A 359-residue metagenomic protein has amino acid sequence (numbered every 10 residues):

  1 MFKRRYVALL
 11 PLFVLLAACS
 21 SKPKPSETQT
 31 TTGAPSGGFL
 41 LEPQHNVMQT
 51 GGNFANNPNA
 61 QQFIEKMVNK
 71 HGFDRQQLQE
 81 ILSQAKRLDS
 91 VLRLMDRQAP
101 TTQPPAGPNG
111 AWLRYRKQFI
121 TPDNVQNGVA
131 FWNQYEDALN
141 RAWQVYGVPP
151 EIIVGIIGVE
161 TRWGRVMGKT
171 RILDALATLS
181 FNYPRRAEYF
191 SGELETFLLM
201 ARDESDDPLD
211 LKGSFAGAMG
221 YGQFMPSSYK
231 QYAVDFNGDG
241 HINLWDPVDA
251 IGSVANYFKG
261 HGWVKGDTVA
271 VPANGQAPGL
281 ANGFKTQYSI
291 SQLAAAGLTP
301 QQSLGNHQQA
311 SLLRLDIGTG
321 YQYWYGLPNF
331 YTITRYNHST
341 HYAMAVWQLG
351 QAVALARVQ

Functional and structural regions predicted by a protein language model:
M1-A8: Bacterial N-terminal signal peptides that target proteins for export
L15-A18: C-terminal motif of bacterial Sec signal peptides marking the signal peptidase cleavage site
S20-P23: Bacterial signal peptide processing site
G38-Q61, E65, R75-N133: N-terminal export signals and maturation junctions of secreted/periplasmic proteins
F63-Q76, I81-L88, P122, A138-P149 (+10 more regions): Structured segments of extracytoplasmic/periplasmic soluble domains in secreted or envelope-associated proteins
G107-S253: Acidic/His-rich structured neighborhood in mature extracellular/periplasmic domains
E204-G318: Flexible, glycine-rich surface segments
S311, L315-Q359: C-terminal functional modules
